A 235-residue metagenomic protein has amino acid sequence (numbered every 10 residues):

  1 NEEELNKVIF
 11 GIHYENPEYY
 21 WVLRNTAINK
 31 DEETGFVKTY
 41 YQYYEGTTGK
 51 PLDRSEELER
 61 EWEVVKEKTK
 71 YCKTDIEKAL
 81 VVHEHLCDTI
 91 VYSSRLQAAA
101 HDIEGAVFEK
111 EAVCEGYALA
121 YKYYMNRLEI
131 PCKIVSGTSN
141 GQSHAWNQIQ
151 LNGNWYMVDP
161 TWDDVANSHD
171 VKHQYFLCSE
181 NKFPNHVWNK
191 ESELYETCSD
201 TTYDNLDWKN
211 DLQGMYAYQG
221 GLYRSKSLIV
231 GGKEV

Functional and structural regions predicted by a protein language model:
N1-T74, N185-V235: N-terminal accessory/pre-domain segments preceding catalytic cores
K38-Y41, G105-E111, N154-P160: Short, well-ordered strand-loop elements centered on a beta-strand within folded domains, enriched for acidic residues
G49-K50, A98-A112, G116-Y123: Conserved active-site-adjacent core of cysteine acyl-enzyme catalytic domains
P51-A106: Secondary-structure boundary elements
I76-L80, E115, Y156: Short, solvent-exposed positions on alpha-helices
T89, S93-L96, E109-K110, D163 (+2 more regions): Repeated polar recognition positions within modular binding domains
S93-E104, E111, C132-Q142: Catalytic cysteine-centered active-site loop
G116-K182: Hydrophobic/aromatic-rich core segments of domains that either
